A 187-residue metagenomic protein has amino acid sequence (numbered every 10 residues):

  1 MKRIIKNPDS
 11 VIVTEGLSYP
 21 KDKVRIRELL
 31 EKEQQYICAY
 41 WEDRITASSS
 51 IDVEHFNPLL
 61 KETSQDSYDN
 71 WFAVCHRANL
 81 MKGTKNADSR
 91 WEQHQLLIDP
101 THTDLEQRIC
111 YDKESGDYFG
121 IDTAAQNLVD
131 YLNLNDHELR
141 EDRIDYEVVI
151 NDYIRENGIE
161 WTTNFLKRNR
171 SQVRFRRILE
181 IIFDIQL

Functional and structural regions predicted by a protein language model:
M1-E15, P20-L29, R44-A47, E62-F72 (+1 more regions): Extended charged
K32-A39: Cys/His-clustered metal-coordination modules, chiefly Zn-binding fingers
Y36, S48-S49: Coil-to-beta-strand transition motifs
W41, S49-E54: Short N-terminal amphipathic alpha-helices
D52-P58, C75: Histidine-centered catalytic micro-motifs used for acid/base chemistry in nuclease and nucleotide-processing active
